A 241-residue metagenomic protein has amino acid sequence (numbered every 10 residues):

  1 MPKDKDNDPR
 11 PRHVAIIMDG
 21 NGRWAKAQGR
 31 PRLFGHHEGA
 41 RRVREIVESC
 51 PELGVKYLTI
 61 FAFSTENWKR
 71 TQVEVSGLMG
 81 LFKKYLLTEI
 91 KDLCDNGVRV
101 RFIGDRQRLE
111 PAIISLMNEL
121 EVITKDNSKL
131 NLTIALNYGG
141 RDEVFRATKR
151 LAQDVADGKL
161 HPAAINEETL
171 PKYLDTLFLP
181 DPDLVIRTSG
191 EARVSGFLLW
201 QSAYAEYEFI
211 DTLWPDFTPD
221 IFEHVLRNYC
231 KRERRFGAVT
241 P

Functional and structural regions predicted by a protein language model:
M1-P241: Flexible, compositionally biased loop and terminal segments
